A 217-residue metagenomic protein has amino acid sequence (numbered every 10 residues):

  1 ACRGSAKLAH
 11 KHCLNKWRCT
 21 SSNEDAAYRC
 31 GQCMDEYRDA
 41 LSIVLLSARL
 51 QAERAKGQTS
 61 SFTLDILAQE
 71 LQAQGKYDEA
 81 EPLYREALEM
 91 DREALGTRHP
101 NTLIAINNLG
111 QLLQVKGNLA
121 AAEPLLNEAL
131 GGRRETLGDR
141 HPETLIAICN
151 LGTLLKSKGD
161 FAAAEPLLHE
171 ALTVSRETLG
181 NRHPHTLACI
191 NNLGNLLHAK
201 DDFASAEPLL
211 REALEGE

Functional and structural regions predicted by a protein language model:
S5-N23: Cys/His-coordinated zinc-finger cores
C30-C33: Short cysteine-rich clusters marking metal-coordination/redox-active sites
A40-V44: Short Cys/His-rich "knuckle" micro-motifs
R54, E93-T97, E135-D139, E177-N181: Short coil/turn linkers that connect adjacent helices within long alpha-helical scaffolds, especially alpha-solenoid
T59-A73, P100-V115, P142-S157, P184-A199: Conserved alpha-helical positions within TPR/SEL1-like repeat arrays
